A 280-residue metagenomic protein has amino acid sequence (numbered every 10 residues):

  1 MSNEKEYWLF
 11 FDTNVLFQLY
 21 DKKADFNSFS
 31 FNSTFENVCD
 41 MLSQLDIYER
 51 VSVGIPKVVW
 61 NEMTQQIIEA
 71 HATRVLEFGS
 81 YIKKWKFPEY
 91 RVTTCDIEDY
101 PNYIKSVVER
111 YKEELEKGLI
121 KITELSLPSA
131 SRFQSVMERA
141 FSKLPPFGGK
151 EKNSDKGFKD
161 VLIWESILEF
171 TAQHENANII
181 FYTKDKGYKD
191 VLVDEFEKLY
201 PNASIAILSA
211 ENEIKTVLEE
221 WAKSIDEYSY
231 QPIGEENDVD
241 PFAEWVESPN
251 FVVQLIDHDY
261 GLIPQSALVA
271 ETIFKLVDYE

Functional and structural regions predicted by a protein language model:
S2-A177, G187-E280: Active-site-proximal, substrate-binding regions of enzyme catalytic domains and RNA-binding/basic surfaces
I180: Short aromatic-hydrophobic micro-motifs that form the base-stacking/packing surface for donor nucleotide recognition
T183-D185: Short beta-strand/turn micro-motifs composed of small residues that flank or help shape donor/cofactor-binding pockets
